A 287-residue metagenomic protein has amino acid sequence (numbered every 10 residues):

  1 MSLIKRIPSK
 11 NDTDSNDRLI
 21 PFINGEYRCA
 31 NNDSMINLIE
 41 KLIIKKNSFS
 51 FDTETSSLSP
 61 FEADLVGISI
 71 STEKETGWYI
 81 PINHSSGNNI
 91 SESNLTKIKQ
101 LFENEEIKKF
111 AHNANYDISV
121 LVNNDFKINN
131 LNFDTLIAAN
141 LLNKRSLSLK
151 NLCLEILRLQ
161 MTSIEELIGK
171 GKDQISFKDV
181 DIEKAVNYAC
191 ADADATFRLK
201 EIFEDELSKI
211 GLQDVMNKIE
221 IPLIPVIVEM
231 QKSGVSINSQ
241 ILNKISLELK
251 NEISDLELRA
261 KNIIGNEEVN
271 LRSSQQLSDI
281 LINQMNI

Functional and structural regions predicted by a protein language model:
M1-S85, K144, L152, I164 (+1 more regions): Conserved "right-hand" nucleotidyltransferase catalytic core of DNA-directed polymerases
D33, E73-K109: Nucleic-acid-processing active sites and adjacent nucleic-acid-binding tracks, predominantly divalent metal-dependent
I43-K46, F102-E105, D125: A structural signal for short coil/turn segments at secondary-structure junctions
S50, E106-A114: Acidic beta-strand-to-loop metal/phosphate-binding motif
S71, N115-K172, I202, V226: Metal-dependent phosphoesterase core characteristic of DEDDh/y 3'-5' exonuclease domains
